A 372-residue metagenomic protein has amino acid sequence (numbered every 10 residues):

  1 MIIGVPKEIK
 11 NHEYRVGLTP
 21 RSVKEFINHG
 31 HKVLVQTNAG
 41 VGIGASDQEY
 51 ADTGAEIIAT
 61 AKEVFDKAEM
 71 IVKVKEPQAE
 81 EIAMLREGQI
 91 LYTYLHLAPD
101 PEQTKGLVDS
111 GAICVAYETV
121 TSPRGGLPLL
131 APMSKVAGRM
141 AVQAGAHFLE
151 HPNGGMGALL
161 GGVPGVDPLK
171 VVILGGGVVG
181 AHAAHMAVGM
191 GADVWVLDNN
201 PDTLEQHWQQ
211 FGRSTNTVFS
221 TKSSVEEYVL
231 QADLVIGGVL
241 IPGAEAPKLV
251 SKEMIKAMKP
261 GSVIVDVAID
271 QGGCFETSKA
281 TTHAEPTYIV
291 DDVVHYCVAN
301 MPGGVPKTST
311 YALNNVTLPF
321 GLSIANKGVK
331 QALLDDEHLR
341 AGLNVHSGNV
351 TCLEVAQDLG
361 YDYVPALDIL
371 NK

Functional and structural regions predicted by a protein language model:
I2, E8, A79-L169, V298-N300: Glycine/serine-rich phosphate-binding loop and adjoining beta1-alpha1 elements at the start of nucleotide-handling
I2-S110: An N-terminal-biased, well-structured beta-alpha scaffold segment characteristic of Rossmann-like dinucleotide-binding
P6-A45, P152-L240, T287: Glycine-rich phosphate/diphosphate-binding loop of Rossmann-like nucleotide-binding domains
E69, K75-E76, L95-H96, T221 (+3 more regions): Short glycine-/small-residue-rich Rossmann-like dinucleotide-binding loops
E76, V136, G177-V179: Residue-level detector of alpha-helix initiation sites
E118-L159, I269, C274-K372: Adenosine-phosphate binding glycine-rich loop
Q209-D291: Rossmann-like adenosine-cofactor binding region
